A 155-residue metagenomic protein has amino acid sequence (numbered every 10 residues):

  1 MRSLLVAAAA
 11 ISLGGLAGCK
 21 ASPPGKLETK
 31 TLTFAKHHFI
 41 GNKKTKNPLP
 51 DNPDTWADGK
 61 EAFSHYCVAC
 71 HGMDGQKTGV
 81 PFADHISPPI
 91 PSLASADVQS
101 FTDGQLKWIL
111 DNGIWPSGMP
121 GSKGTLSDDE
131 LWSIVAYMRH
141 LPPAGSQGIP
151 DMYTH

Functional and structural regions predicted by a protein language model:
M1-L5: Bacterial N-terminal signal peptides that target proteins for export
V6-S12: Sec-dependent N-terminal signal peptides
G15-G18: C-terminal motif of bacterial Sec signal peptides marking the signal peptidase cleavage site
K20-S22: Bacterial signal peptide processing site
P24, G41-N42, S64, S87 (+2 more regions): Flexible coil segments in periplasmic/lumen-exposed cytochrome c-class electron-transfer proteins
L27-A62, I149, H155: Electrostatic cytochrome c docking/interface patches
P53-T78, A83, L106: Sequence/structural segment immediately N-terminal to covalent heme-attachment motifs in c-type and related
D97-I109: Short Fe-S-cluster ligation motifs
